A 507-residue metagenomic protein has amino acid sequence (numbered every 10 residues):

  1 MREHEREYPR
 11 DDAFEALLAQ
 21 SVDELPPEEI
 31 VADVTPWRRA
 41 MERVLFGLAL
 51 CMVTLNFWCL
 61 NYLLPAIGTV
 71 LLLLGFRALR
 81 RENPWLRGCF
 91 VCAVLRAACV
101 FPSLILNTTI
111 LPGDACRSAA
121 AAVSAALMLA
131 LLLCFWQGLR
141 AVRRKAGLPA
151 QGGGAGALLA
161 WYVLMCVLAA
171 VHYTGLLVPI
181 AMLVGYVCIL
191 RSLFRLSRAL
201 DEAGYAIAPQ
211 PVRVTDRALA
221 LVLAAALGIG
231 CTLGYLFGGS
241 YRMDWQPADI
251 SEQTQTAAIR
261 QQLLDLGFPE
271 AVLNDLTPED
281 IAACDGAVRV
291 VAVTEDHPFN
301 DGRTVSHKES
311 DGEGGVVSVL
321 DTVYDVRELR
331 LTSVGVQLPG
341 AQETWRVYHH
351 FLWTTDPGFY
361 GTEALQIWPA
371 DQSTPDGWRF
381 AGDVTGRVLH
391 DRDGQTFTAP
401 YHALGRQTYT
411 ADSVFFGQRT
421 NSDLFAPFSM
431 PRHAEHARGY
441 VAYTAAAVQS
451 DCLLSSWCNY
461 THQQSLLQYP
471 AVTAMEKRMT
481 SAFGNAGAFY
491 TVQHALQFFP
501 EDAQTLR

Functional and structural regions predicted by a protein language model:
R2-W58, L63-T108, L129-L168, L183-A220: Membrane-interface extramembranous regions at the lipid-water interface
M52-P65, P102-A125, M165-M182, G230-I250: Membrane-helix interface segments in multi-pass membrane proteins
A208-R242: Internal/C-terminal transmembrane anchor helices
P247-F268: Short extracytoplasmic/periplasmic juxtamembrane "stem" segments immediately C-terminal to an N-terminal membrane anchor
F268-T385: Short N-terminal edge-element motif at the start of the domain
S306-L320, G417, F425-S429, A474-R478: Flexible coil/linker segments and helix-coil junctions enriched in charged and small residues
D371-Q449: Short helix-loop boundary/capping segments
N421-R507: Extracytoplasmic/luminal low-complexity segments enriched in Pro/Gly and acidic/polar residues that act as flexible
